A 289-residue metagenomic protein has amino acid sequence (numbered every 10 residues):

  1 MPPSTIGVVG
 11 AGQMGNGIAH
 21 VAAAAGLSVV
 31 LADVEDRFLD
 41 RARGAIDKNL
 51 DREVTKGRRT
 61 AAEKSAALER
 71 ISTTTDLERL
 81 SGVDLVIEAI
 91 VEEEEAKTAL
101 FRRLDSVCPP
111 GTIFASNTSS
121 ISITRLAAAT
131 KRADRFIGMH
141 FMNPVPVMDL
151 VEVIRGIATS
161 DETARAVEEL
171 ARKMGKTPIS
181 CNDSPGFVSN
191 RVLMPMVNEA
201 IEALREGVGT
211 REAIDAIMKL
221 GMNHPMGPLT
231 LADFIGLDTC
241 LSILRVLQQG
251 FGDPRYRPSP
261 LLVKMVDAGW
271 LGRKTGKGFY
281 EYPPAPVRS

Functional and structural regions predicted by a protein language model:
M1-R52, K56, V107: NAD(P)+-binding Rossmann beta1-loop-alpha1 motif at the extreme N-terminus of oxidoreductases
L27, P144-V153, H224-M226, R245: Acidic/polar active-site rim loop that often engages polyanionic ligands
L31-K64, V153-T163, P178, P185-L193: Rossmann-like dinucleotide-binding cores of NAD(P)H-dependent redox enzymes
R37-K48, A96, E162-K173, A213-A216 (+1 more regions): A non-catalytic, amphipathic alpha-helix used as a structural packing/dimerization or gating element in enzyme scaffolds
R37-R41, R52-F114, I121: Rossmann-like NAD(P)-binding element
I113-D183, F187-R191: Rossmann-fold dinucleotide-binding core
R165, R172-D183, E202-E206, R211-S289: NAD(P)-dependent Rossmann-like dehydrogenase/reductase catalytic/cofactor-binding core
